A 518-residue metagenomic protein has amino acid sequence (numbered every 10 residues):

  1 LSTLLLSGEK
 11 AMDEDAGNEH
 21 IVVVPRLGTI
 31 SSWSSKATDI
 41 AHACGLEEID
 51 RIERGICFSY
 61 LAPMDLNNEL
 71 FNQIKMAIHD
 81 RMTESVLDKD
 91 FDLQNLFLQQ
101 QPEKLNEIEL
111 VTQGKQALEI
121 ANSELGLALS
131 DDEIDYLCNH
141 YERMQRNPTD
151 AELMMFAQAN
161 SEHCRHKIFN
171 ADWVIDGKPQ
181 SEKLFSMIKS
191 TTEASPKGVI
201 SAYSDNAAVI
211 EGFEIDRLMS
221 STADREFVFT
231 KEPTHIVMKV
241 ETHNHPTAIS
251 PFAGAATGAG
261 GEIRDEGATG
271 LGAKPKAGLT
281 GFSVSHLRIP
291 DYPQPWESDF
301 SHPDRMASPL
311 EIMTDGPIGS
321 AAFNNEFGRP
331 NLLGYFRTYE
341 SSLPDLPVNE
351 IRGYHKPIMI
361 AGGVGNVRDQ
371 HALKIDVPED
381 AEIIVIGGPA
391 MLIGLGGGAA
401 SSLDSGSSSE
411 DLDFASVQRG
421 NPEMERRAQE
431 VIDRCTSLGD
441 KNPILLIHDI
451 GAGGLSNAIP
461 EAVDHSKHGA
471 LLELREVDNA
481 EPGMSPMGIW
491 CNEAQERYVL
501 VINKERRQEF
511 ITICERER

Functional and structural regions predicted by a protein language model:
L1-G406, E410-M424, A428-N442, G451-L455 (+6 more regions): Core nucleic-acid recognition elements
H465-P486: Anionic-ligand anchoring segments at beta-strand to alpha-helix junctions in alpha/beta enzyme folds, i.e., glycine
N492-A494: A structural signal for short secondary-structure junctions
R497-Y498: Conserved beta-strand-centric core segments of catalytic alpha/beta enzyme folds
